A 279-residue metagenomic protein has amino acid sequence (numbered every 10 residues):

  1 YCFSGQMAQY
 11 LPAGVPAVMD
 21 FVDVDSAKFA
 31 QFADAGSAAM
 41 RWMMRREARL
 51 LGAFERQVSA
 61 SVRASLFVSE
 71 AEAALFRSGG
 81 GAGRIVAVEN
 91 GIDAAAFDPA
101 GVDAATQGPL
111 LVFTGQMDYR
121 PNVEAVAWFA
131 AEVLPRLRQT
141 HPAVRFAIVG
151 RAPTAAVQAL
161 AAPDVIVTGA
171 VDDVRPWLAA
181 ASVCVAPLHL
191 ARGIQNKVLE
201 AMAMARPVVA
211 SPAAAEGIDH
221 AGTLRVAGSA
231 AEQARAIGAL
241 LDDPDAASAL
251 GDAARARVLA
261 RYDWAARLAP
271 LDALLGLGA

Functional and structural regions predicted by a protein language model:
L11-V15, S59-V68, A73-I92: Helix-loop-beta element that forms the nucleotide-linked donor phosphate-binding surface in glycosyltransferases
G14-R56: Acceptor-binding helix/loop patch of EC 2.4 sugar-transfer enzymes, predominantly nucleotide-sugar-dependent
A60, L75-S78, A87-A180: Conserved catalytic-core segment of nucleotide-activated headgroup transferases in glycan assembly
R63, V165, A179-G193, M204-P207: Acidic donor-binding loop of glycosyltransferase active sites
K197-E200, P207-S211: Short hydrophobic beta-strand element within catalytic cores of glycosyltransferases and related nucleotide-activated
T223-A231, G238-D245: Conserved acidic donor-binding segment of nucleotide-sugar-dependent glycosyltransferases
A246-R261, P270: A short, well-ordered alpha-helix in the C-terminal region of glycosyltransferases
W264-A279: C-terminal alpha-helical cap of glycosyltransferases
